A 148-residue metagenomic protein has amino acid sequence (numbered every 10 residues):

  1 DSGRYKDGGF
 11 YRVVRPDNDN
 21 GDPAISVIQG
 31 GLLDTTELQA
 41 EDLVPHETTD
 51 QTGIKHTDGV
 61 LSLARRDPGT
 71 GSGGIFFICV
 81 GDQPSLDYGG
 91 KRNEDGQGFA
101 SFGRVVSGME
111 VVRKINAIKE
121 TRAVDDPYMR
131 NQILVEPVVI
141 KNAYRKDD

Functional and structural regions predicted by a protein language model:
D1-D148: Cyclophilin-like peptidyl-prolyl cis-trans isomerases
